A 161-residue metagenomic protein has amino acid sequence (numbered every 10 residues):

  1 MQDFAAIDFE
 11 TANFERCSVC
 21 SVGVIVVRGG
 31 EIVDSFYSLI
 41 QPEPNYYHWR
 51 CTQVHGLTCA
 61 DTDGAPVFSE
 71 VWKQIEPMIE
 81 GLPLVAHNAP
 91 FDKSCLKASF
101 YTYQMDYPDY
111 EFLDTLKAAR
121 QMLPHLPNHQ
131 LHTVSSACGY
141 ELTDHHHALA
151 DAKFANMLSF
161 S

Functional and structural regions predicted by a protein language model:
M1-D109, P124-H146: Conserved non-catalytic scaffold segment of RNase H-like nuclease domains
T11-N13, K117, F154: Short, glycine/acidic-enriched loop or turn micro-motifs at the edges of active sites
Y101, R120, S136, M157-F160: A broadly conserved amphipathic alpha-helix scaffold signal in soluble, globular proteins
D106-A119: Conserved beta-strand -> loop -> alpha-helix junction used to position metal-binding or nucleic-acid-contacting
H147-F160: Acidic, divalent-metal-coordinating active-site segment for phosphoryl/phosphodiester hydrolysis, typified by short
